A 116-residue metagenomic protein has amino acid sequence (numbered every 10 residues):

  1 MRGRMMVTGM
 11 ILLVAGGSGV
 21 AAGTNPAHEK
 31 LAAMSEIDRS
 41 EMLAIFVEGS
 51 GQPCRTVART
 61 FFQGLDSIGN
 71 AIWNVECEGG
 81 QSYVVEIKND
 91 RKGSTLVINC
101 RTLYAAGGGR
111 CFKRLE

Functional and structural regions predicted by a protein language model:
M1-T8: Bacterial N-terminal signal peptides that target proteins for export
T8-G16: Bacterial N-terminal signal peptides
G17-A21: N-terminal targeting/docking segments
A22-E116: Cysteine-centric segments in proteins
